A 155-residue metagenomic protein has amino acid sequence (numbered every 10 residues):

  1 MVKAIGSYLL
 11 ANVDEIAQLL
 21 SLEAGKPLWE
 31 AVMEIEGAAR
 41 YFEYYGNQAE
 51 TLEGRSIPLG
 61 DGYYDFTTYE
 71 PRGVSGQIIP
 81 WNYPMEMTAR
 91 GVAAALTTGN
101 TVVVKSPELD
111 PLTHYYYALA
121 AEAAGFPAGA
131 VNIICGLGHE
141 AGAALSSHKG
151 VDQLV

Functional and structural regions predicted by a protein language model:
M1-L52, G62: Glycine-rich loop-to-alpha-helix module at the N-terminal edge of alpha/beta enzyme cores
G54-V155: Rossmann-like NAD(P) dinucleotide-binding subdomain of oxidoreductase/dehydrogenase enzymes
